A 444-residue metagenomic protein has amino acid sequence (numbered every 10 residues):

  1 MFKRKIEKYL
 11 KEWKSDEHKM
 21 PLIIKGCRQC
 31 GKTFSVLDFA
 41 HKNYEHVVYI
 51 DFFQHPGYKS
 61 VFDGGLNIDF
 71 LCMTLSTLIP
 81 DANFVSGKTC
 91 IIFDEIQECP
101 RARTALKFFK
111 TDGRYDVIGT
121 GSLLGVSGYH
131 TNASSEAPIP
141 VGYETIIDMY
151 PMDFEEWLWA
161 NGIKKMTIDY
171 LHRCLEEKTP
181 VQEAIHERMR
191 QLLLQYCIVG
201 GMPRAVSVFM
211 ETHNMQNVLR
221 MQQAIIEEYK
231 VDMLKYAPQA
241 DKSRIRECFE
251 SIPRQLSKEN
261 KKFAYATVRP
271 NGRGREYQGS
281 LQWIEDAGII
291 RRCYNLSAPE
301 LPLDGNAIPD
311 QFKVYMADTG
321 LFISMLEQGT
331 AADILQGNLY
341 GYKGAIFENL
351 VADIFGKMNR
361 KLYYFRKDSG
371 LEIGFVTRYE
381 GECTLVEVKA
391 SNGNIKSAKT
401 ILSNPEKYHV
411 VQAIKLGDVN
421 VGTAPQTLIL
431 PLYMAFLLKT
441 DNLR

Functional and structural regions predicted by a protein language model:
M1-S15: N-terminal pre-Walker A segment at the start of P-loop NTPase domains
I24: Hydrophobic anchor at the beta1->P-loop junction of P-loop NTPases
K32: Conserved lysine of the Walker
S35, F39: Hydrophobic positions on the alpha1 helix immediately C-terminal to the Walker A/P-loop
Q54-G87: Short glycine-rich substrate-engagement loop in P-loop NTPases that contacts/grips substrate
D116-S122, D148: Structural recognition of the conserved hydrophobic beta-strand(s) that form the central parallel beta-sheet of P-loop
S127-S257: Interdomain motor-coupling "hinge/lid" segment immediately C-terminal to the ATP-binding subdomain of NTP-driven enzymes
S207-E380: Accessory nucleic acid-recognition modules appended to NTPase machines
